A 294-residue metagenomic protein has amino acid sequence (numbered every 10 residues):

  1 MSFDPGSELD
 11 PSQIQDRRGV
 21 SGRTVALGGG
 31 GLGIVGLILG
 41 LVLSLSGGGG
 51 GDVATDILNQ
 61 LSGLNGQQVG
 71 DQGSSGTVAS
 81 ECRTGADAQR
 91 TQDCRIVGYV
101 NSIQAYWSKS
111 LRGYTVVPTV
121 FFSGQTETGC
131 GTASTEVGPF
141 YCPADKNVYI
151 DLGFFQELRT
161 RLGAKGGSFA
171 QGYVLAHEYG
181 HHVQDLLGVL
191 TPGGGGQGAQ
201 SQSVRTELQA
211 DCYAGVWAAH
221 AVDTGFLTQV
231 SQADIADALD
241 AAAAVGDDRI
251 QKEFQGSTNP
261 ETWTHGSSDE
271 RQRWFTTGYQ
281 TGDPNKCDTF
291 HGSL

Functional and structural regions predicted by a protein language model:
M1-S80: Long amphipathic alpha-helical segments used for membrane anchoring, targeting, substrate engagement, or oligomerization
E81-A105, R112-A133, V230-D237: Acidic helix-start/capping segments at beta-turn-to-alpha-helix junctions
C94-V100, Q104, K109-R112, Q209-I250: Short helix/loop segments within enzyme catalytic domains that coordinate or immediately flank catalytic cofactors
W107, I150, Y173-L186, A210-D211 (+1 more regions): Active-site recognition of the HExxH zinc-binding catalytic motif
Q125-D151: Catalytic zinc-binding patch centered on the HExxH motif and its immediate surroundings that defines zinc-dependent
Q156-Y173, G198-V204: Short pre-active-site segment immediately N-terminal to the catalytic Zn-binding motif
D185-L208: Post-HEXXH active-site segment of zinc metalloproteases
R249-L294: Pan-zinc metallopeptidase signature
